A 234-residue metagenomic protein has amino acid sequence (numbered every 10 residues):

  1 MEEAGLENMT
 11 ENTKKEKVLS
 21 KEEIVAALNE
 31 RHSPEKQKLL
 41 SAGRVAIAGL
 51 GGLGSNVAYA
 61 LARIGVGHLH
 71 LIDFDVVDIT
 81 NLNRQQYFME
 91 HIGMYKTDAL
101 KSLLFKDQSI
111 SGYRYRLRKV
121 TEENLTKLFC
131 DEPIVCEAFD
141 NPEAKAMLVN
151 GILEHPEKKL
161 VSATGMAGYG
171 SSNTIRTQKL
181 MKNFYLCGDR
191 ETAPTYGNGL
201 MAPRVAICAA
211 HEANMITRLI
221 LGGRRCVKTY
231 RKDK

Functional and structural regions predicted by a protein language model:
M1-V45: N-terminal charged helix/coil linker that caps or initiates catalytic domains
E2-L19, K127-I134, A138-K234: Glycine-rich phosphate/adenylate-binding loop
I47-L50, L71: Hydrophobic Val/Ile/Leu positions in short beta-strands of Rossmann-like dinucleotide-binding domains
L53: Hydrophobic/small residue at the entry helix of a nucleotide-binding pocket
V57-A58, L100: Hydrophobic residues within alpha-helices that form the first helical element adjacent to the glycine-rich loop
R63-H68: Conserved S-adenosyl-L-methionine
L71-D107: Glycine-rich phosphate-binding loop and adjoining beta1-alpha1-beta2 segment of Rossmann-like nucleotide-binding folds
T97-E132, F139-P142: A structured beta-alpha segment of the ubiquitous adenosine-cofactor-binding alpha/beta core
